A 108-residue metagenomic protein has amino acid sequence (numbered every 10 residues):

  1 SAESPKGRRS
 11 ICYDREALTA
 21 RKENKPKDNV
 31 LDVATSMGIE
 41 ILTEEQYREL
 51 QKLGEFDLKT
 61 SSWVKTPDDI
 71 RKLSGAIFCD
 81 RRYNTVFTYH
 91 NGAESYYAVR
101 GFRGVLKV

Functional and structural regions predicted by a protein language model:
S1-E40, E44-V108: A binding-site-centric feature that preferentially detects glycan-recognition modules on secreted/surface proteins
